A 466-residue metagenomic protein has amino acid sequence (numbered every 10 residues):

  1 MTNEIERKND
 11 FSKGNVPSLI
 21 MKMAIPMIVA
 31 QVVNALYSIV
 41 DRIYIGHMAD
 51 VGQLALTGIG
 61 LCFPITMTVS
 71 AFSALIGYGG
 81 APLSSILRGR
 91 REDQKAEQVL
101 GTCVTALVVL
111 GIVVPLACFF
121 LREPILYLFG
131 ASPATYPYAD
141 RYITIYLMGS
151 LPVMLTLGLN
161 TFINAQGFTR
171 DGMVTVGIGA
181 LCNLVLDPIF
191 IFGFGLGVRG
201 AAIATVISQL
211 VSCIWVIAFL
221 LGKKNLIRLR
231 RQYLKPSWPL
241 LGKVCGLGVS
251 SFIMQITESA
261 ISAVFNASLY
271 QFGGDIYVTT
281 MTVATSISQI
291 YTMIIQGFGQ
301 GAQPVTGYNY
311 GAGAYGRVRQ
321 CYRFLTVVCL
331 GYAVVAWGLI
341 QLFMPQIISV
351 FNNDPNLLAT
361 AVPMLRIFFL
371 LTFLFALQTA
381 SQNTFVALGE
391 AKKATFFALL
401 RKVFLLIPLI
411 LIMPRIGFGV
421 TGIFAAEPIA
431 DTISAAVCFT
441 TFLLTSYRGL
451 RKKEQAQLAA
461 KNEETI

Functional and structural regions predicted by a protein language model:
M1-A24, S84-G149, G193-V249, T306-L371 (+1 more regions): Short alpha-helical transmembrane segments in multi-pass integral membrane proteins
F11-I43, H47-V51, P64-G79, L83 (+6 more regions): N-terminal transmembrane alpha-helices
K22-D41, I145, G179, S208-S212 (+4 more regions): Transmembrane helical elements of multi-pass membrane transporters/channels
V32, L36-T57, L126-P133, I189-G195 (+5 more regions): Helix-terminus/linker motif at the lipid-water interface of multi-pass membrane proteins
N34, S38-I45, S70-G77, A81 (+17 more regions): Alpha-helical transmembrane segments and their lipid-water interface positions in multi-pass membrane proteins
I45-M67, A134-Y138, V198-R199, L240-L247 (+5 more regions): Interfacial/gating helices of multi-pass transporter permease domains
L56-L116, V153-G172, N266, T280-G338 (+2 more regions): Small-residue-rich hydrophobic transmembrane alpha-helices
Y146-N164, G172-A180, A201-I214, Q296-G299 (+3 more regions): Short runs within selected transmembrane alpha-helices of multi-pass transporters and secretion channels
